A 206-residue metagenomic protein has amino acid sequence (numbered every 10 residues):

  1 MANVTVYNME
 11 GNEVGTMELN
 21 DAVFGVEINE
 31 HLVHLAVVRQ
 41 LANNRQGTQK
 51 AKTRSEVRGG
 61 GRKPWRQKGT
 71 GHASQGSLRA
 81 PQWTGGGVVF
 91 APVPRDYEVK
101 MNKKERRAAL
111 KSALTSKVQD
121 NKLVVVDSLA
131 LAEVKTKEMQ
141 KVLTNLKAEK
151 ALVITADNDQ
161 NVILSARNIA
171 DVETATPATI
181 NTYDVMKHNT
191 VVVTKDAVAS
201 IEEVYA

Functional and structural regions predicted by a protein language model:
M1-Q46, A91-A206: Extended polybasic, low-complexity segments that bind anionic RNA or targeting/receptor surfaces
V4, N8, E18, Q40 (+4 more regions): Exposed boundary/loop context
E30-K68: A short, flexible low-complexity segment enriched in Lys/Arg and Gly/Pro that occurs in N-terminal basic tails
R54-F90: Glycine/serine-rich anion-binding loops at beta->alpha junctions that coordinate negatively charged ligand groups
